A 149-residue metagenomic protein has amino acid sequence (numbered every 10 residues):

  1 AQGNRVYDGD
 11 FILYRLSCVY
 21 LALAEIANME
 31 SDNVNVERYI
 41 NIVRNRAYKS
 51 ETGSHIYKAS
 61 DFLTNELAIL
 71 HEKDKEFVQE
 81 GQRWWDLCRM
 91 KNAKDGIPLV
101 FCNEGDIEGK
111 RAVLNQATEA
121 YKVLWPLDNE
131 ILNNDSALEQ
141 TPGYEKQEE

Functional and structural regions predicted by a protein language model:
A1-V43: C-terminal substrate/ligand-recognition segments
G3-V6, D10-L13, R44, I56-E149: Long, intrinsically disordered, low-complexity segments
A47: Alpha-helix-centered segments that form part of catalytic cores
S50-S54: Boundary/linker segments of alpha-helical solenoid repeat arrays
